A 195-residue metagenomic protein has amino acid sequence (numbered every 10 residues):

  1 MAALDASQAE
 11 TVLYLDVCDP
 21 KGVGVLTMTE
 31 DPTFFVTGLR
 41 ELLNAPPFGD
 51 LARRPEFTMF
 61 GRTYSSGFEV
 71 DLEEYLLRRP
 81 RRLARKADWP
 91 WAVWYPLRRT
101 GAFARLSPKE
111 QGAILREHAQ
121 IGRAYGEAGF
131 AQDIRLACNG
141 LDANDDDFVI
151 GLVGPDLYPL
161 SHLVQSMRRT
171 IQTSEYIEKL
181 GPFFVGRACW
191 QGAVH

Functional and structural regions predicted by a protein language model:
M1-S7, P20-K21, M28-R40, L51-A124 (+3 more regions): Short S/T/G/P-rich N-terminal loop/turn motif that feeds into the first structured element of a domain
D5-V23, G129-L136, D146, Y158 (+3 more regions): A cross-kingdom feature marking solvent-exposed beta-strand/loop segments within repeated, beta-rich binding/scaffold
D16-D19, A87-W89, L141-N144: Short, flexible turn/loop "capping" segments at secondary-structure junctions
L42-L51, M167-Y176: A common structural junction motif
A113-D145: Intrinsically disordered, low-complexity segments enriched in Gly and acidic/Ser/Thr residues that form flexible
G122, G126-G129, G154, V164-I171: Short leucine-rich amphipathic alpha-helical surface patches
A143, V153-D156: Short amphipathic alpha-helix initiation/capping segments at coil-to-helix junctions
